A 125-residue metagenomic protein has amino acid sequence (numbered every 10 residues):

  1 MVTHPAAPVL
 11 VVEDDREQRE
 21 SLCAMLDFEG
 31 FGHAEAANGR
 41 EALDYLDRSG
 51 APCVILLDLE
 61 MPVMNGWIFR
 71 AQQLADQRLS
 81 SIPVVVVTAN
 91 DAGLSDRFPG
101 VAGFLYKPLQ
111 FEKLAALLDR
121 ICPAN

Functional and structural regions predicted by a protein language model:
M1-L10, Q110-N125: Non-catalytic signal-transmission and effector/linker regions of two-component phosphorelay proteins
R16-A34, G103: Two-component/phosphorelay signaling modules centered on CheY-like receiver
E35-D44, G66: Helix N-cap/capping motif at the beta->alpha junctions
D44, W67-S80: Short amphipathic alpha-helix used as the core "switch/output" element in two-component signaling
L57-D58: Active-site residues of response regulator receiver
M61: Receiver (REC) domain active-site loop signature in two-component systems and cognate sites in sensor histidine kinases
I68, N90-Y106, E112-A116: Alpha4 helix (beta4-alpha4-beta5 surface) of REC/receiver domains from two-component response regulators
V85-T88: Hydrophobic/aromatic residues positioned on beta-strands within the core alpha/beta folds
